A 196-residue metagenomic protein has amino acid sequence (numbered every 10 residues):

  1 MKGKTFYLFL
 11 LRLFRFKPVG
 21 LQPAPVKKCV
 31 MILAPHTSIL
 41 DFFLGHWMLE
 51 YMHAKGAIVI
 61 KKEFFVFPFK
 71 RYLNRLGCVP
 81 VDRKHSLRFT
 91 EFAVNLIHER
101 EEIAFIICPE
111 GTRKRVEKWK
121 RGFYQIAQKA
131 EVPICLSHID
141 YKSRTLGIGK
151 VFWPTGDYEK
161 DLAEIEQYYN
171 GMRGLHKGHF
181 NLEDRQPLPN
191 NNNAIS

Functional and structural regions predicted by a protein language model:
M1-K17, F65-L76: Alpha-helical membrane-targeting segments
T5-H36: Helix-to-loop junction immediately C-terminal to a conserved catalytic motif
L13-F14, V81-A93: Glycine-rich, highly charged phosphate/nucleotide-binding loops
F16, A54, C78, E131-V132: Short glycine/serine/threonine/alanine-rich loop segments
P18-V19, V79-D82, W153-T155: Short acidic-hydrophobic, aromatic-tinged amphipathic segments that line or gate anion-handling sites
A24-K84, Y141: Catalytic core of membrane glycerolipid acyltransferases/transacylases, capturing the structured, soluble-facing
L87-S196: Non-catalytic C-terminal accessory region of glycerolipid acyltransferases and related lyso-lipid remodeling enzymes
